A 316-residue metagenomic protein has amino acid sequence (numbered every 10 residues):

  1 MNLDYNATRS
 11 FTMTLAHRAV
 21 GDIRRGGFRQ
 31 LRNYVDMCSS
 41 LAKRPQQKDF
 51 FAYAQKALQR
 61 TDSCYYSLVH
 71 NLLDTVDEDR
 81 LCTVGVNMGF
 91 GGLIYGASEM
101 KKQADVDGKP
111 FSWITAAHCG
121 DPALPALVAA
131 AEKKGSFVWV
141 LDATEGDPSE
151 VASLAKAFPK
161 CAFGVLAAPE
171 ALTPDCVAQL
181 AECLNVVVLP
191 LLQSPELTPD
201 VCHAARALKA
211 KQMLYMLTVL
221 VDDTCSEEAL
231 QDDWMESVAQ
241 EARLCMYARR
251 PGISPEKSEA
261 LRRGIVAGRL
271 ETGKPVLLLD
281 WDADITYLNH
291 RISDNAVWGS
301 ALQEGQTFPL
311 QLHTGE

Functional and structural regions predicted by a protein language model:
M1-K48, A52, K56, A260-E316: Accessory C-terminal segments flanking Radical SAM cores
R44-A117: N-terminal [4Fe-4S]-dependent radical SAM core
D107-G108, A130, K156-A157: Short, charge-rich binding segments
W113-A123, A131-D147, F158-T173, L180-D200 (+3 more regions): Core AdoMet radical
C119, V138-V140, P199-R291, Q303-Q306: Conserved C-terminal portion of the radical SAM core fold that forms the substrate/S-adenosylmethionine-binding
A126-A130, S149-L154, P174-L180, D200-A207 (+2 more regions): A short acidic, amphipathic alpha-helical/loop segment
V151-A168, G264-L279: Alpha-helix-loop-beta-strand connector modules within alpha/beta enzyme cores
